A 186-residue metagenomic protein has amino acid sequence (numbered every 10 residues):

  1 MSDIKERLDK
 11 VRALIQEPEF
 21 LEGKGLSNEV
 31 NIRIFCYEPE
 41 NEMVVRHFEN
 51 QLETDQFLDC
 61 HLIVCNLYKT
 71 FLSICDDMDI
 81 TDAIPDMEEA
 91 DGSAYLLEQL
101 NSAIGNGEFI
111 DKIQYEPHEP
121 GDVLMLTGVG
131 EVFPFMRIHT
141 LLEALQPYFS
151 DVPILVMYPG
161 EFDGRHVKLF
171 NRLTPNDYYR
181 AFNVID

Functional and structural regions predicted by a protein language model:
D3-T81: N-terminal, charge-rich interaction modules
E17, G105-P117, I138: A short, acidic, amphipathic alpha-helical segment used as a generic capping/interface helix at domain edges
G25-E29, Y115-G121, F149: Flexible, charged surface loops at secondary-structure boundaries
V30-R33, Y37, N41-V44, F48 (+1 more regions): Extended, basic/helix-rich recognition subdomains
P39-V44, T70-F71, Q99-N106, G130-P134 (+1 more regions): Short acidic, S/G/P-rich loop/turn micro-motifs used as interaction or catalytic elements
L62-I110: Long, charge-dense
E119-F135: Conserved P-loop NTPase "ATPase switch" module shared by AAA+ and STAND
R137-D186: Glycine-rich, aromatic-bearing surface loops/beta-hairpins
